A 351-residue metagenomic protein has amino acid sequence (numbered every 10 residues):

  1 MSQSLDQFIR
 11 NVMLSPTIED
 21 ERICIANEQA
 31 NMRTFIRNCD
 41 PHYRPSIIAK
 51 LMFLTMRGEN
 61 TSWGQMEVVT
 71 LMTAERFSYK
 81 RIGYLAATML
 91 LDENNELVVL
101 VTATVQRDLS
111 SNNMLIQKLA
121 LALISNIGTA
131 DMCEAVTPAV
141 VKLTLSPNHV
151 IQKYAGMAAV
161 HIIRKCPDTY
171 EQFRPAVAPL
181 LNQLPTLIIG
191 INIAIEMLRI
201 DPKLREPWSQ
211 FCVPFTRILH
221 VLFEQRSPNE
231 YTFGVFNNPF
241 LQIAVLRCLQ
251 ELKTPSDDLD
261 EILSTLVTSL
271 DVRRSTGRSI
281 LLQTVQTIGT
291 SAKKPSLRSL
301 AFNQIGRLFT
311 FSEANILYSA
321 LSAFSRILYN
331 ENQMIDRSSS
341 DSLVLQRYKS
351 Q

Functional and structural regions predicted by a protein language model:
S2-R37, P41-G64, V69, R76-Q351: Extended alpha-solenoid helical-repeat scaffolds
